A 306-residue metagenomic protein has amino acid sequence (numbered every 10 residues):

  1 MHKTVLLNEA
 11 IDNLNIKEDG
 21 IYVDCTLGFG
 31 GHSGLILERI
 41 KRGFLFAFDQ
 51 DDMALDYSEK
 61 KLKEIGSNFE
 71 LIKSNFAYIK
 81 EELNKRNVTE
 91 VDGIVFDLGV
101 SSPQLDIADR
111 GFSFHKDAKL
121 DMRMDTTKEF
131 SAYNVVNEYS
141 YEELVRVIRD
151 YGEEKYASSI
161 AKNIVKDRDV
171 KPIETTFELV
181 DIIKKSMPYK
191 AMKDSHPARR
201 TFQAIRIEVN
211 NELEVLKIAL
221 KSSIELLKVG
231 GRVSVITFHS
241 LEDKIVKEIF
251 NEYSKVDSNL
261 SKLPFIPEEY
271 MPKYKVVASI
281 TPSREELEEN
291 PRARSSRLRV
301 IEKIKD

Functional and structural regions predicted by a protein language model:
M1-D306: S-adenosyl-L-methionine-dependent methyltransferase catalytic core, i.e., the SAM/SAH-binding region
